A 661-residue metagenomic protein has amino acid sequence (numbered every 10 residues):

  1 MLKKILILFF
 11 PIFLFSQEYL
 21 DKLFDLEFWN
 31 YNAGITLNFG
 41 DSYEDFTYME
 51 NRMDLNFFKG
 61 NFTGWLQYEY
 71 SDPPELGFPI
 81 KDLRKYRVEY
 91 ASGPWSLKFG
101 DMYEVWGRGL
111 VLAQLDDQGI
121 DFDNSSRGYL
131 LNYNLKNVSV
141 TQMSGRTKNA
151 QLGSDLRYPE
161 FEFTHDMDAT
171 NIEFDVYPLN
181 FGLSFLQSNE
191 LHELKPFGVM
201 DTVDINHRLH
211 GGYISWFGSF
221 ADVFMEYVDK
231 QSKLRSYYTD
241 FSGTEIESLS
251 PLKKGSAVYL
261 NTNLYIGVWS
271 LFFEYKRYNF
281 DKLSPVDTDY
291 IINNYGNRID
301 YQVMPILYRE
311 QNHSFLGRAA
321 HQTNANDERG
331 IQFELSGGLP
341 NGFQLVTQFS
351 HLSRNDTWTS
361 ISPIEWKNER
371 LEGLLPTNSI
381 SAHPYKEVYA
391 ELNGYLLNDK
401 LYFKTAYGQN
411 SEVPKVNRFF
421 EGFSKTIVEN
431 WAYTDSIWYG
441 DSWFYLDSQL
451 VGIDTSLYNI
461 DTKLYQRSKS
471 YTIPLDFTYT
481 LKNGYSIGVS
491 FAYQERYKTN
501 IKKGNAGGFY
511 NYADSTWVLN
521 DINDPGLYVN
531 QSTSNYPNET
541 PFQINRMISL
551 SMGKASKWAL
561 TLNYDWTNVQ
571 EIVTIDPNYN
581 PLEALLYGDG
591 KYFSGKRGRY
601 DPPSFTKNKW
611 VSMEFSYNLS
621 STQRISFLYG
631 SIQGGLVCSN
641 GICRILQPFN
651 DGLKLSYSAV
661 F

Functional and structural regions predicted by a protein language model:
L2-F13: Sec-dependent N-terminal signal peptides
S16-A113, D121, S125-S144, M167-V176 (+14 more regions): Beta-barrel outer-membrane channel/assembly domains of diderm bacteria
I35-L37, N189-L194, K233-R235: Alpha-helical scaffold segments
G40, E44-E50, V203-H210, I214-F661: Exposed, low-structure sequence patches enriched in small/polar residues
D82, G119, S184-G211, S215-F217 (+1 more regions): Outer-membrane beta-barrel transmembrane domain signature of Gram-negative proteins, especially the mid-to-C-terminal
L110-L112, G153-D155, E193-F197, Y237 (+1 more regions): Short acidic, glycine/serine/threonine-rich loops at helix termini
L112-I120, R157, E247, A319-Q322: The substrate-binding groove and active-site-proximal loops of carbohydrate-active enzymes, especially glycoside
R146-I205: Solenoidal tandem-repeat scaffolds enriched in leucines and small polar residues
